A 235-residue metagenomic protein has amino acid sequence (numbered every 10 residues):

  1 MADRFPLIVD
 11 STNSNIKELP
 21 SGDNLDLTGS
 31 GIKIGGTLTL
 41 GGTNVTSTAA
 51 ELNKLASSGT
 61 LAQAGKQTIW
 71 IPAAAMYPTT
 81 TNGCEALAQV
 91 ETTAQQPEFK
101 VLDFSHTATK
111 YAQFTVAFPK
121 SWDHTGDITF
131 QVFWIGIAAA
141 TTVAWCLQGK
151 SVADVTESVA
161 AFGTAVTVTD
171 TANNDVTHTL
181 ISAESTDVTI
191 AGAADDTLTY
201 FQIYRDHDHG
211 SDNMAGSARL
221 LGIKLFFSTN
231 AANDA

Functional and structural regions predicted by a protein language model:
M1-T93: Intrinsic low-complexity, repeat-rich intrinsically disordered segments enriched in small/flexible residues
T92-T107: Short carbohydrate-recognition loop motifs
H106-S121, G126-D127: Short beta-strands within extracellular/lumenal beta-sheet-rich domains
K120-T125, W134-V143, A153-V155, G210-S211: Extended, low-complexity, turn-rich repeat/linker tracts enriched in Gly/Pro/Ser/Thr and Asp/Glu that occur
G126, A140-L147, G216-L220: Short coil-to-beta strand junction motifs in C2/discoidin
E157-G192: Extracellular carbohydrate recognition and processing domains and analogous Trp-centered ligand-binding platforms
I181-G210: Cysteine-clustered segments with highest specificity for TGF-beta superfamily mature ligands
D206-A235: Proprotein-processing/basic-patch segments
